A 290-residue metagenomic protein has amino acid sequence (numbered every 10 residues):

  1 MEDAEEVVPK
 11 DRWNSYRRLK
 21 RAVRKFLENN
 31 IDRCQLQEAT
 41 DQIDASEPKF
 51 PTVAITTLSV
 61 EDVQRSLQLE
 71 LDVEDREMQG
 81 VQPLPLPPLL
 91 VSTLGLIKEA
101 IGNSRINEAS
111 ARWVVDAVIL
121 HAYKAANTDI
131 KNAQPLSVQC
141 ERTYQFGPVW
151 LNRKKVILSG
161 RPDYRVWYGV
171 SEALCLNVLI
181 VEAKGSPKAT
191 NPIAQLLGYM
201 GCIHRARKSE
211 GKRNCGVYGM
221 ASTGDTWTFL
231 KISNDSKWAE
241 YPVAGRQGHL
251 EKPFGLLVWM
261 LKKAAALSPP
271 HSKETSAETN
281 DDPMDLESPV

Functional and structural regions predicted by a protein language model:
E2-Y16, V23-L27, T52, T56 (+2 more regions): A short, conserved, highly charged catalytic patch centered on acidic carboxylates
K20, L27-E28, D32-R33, Q37 (+2 more regions): Long, low-complexity, Lys/Arg-enriched
G219: Short glycine-aspartate micro-motif
T223: Polyanion-binding surfaces on beta-sheet-dominated domains and ring/shell assemblies
